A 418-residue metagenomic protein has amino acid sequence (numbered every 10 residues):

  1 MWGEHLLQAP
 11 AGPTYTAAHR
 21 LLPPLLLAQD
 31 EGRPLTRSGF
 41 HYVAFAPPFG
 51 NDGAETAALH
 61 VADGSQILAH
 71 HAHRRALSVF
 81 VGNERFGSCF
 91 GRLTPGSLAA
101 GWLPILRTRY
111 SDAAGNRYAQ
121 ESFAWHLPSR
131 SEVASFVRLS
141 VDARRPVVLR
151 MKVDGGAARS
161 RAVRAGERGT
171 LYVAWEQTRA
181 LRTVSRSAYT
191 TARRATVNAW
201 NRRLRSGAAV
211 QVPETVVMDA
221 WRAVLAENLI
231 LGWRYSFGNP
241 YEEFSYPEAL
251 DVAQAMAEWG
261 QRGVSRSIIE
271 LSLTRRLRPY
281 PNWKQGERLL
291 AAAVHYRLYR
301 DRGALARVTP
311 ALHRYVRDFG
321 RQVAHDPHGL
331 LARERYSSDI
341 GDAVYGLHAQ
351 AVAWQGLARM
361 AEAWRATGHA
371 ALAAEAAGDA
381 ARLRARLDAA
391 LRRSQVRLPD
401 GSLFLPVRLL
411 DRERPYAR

Functional and structural regions predicted by a protein language model:
M1-D219, Q261: Terminal accessory carbohydrate-recognition/targeting modules of carbohydrate-active enzymes
R75-F80, P104, V264, I268 (+4 more regions): Amphipathic, well-ordered alpha-helical segments in soluble domains
L93-S97, E121-S129, R159-S160, R275-N282 (+2 more regions): Aromatic/His-enriched, Gly/Pro-containing loop or helix-boundary segments that lie immediately adjacent to catalytic
A114, D142-R144, W259-V264, R275 (+3 more regions): Secondary-structure transition/capping motifs at alpha-helix termini and the adjoining loop/turn into the next element
T190-A195, R262, R266, R302 (+4 more regions): Non-membrane alpha-helical structural segments and their capping/turn regions in soluble enzymes
A199-A306, E334-R335, Y345, P406-R418: Substrate-binding groove/exosite segments of carbohydrate-active enzymes
V224-W233, W259-P281, V308-G329, G378-L398: Long, well-ordered core segments of solenoidal/helical folds
P327-A332, D342-G346, V352-R418: Catalytic cores of carbohydrate-active enzymes
